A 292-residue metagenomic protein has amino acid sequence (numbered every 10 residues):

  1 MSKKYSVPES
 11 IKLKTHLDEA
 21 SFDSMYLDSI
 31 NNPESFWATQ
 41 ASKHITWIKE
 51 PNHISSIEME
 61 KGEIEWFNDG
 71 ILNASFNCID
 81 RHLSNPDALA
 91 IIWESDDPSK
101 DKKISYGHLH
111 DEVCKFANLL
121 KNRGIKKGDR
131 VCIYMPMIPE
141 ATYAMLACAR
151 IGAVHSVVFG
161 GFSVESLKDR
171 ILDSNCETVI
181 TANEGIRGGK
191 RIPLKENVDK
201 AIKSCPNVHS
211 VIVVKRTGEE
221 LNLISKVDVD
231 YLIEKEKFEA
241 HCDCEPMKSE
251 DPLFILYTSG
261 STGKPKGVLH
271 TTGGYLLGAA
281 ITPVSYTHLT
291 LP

Functional and structural regions predicted by a protein language model:
M1-I104, H108-D111, K115, N197 (+2 more regions): N-lobe entry segment of adenylate-forming
N77-D80, K121, P139-F159, S166-K168 (+2 more regions): Hydrophobic alpha-helical segments in the ANL/AMP-binding
I91-M145, S163, L167-K168, L223-I233 (+1 more regions): Conserved AMP-binding/adenylate-forming core of the ANL superfamily
P98, P206-V208, E219-D251, G278: Flexible, low-complexity linker/hinge segments
K102-G107, E245, L253-L277: Conserved AMP-binding A3 loop
V113-C114, V268-Y286: Conserved structural elements of the adenylate-forming
L146, R150-I233: Structural core segment of the AMP-binding/adenylate-forming
T258, T287-P292: Conserved small/polar residues in nucleotide/adenosyl-binding loops
